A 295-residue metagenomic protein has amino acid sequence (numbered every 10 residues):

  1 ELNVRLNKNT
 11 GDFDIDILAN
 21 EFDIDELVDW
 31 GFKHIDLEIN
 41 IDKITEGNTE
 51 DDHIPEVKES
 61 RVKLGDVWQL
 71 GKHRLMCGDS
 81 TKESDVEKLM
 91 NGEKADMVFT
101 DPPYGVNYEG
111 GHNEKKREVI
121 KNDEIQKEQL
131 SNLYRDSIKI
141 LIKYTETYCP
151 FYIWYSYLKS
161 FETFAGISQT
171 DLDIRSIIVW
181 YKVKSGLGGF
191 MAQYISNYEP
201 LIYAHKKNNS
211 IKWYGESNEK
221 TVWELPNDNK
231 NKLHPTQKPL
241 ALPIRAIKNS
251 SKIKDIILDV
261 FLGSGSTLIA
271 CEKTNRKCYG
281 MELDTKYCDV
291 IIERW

Functional and structural regions predicted by a protein language model:
E1-C288: Core catalytic lobe of class I
I291: Conserved SAM-binding loop
W295: C-terminal segments of enzyme domains that contribute to small-molecule binding surfaces
